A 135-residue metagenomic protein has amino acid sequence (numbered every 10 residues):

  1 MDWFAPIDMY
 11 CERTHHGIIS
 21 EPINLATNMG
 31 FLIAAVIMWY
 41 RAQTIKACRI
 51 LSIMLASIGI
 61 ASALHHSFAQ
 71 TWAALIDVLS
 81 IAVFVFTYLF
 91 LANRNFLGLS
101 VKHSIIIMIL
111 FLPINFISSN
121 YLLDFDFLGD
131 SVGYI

Functional and structural regions predicted by a protein language model:
M1-I135: Multi-pass alpha-helical transmembrane bundles in non-GPCR membrane proteins that perform intramembrane catalysis
